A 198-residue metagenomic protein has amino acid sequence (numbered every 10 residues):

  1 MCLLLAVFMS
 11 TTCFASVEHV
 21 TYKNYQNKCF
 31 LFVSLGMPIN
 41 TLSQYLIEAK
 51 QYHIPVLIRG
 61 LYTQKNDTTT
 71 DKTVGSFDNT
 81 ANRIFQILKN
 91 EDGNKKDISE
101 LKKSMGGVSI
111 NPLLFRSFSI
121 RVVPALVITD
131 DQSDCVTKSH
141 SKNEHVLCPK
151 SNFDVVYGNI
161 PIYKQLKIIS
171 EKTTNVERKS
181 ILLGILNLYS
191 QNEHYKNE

Functional and structural regions predicted by a protein language model:
C2-S10: Bacterial N-terminal signal peptides
L3, K103-S104, V155: Generic detector of intrinsically disordered, low-complexity, polar/charged segments
C13-S99, S133-E198: Non-globular targeting/processing and membrane-anchoring segments
N27, Y52, G106, V122-A125: Envelope-exposed proteins and targeting segments
I84, E91-G93, I98-V122: Thioredoxin-like thiol-disulfide oxidoreductase module
P124-D134: A short, hydrophobic beta-strand/beta-hairpin element that forms part of a small beta-sheet core
